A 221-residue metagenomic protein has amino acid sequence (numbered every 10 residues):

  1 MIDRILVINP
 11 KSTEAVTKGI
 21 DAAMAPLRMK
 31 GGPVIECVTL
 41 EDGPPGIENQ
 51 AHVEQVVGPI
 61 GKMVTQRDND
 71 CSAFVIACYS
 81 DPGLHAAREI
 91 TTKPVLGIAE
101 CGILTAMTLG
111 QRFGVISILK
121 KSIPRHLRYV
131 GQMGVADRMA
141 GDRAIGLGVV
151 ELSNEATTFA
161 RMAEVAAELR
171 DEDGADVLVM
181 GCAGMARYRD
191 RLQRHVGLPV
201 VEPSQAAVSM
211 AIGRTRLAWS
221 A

Functional and structural regions predicted by a protein language model:
M1-P59, I118-T157: N-terminal glycine-rich anion-binding loop in soluble enzyme alpha/beta folds
V7-I8, D68-C78, G174-C182: Periplasmic-binding protein-like
P44-T65, A77-A87: N-terminal active-site wall of soluble small-molecule enzyme domains
E54-D70, A160-A175: Short, well-structured alpha-helical segments in soluble
R88-L109, L192-A211: Short, acidic/small-residue loops that bind anionic groups at enzyme active sites
L109, R170, A211-W219: Short, hydrophobic alpha-helical segments
E155-L178, A186-L198: Active-site/ligand-binding-proximal alpha/beta "capping" segment
